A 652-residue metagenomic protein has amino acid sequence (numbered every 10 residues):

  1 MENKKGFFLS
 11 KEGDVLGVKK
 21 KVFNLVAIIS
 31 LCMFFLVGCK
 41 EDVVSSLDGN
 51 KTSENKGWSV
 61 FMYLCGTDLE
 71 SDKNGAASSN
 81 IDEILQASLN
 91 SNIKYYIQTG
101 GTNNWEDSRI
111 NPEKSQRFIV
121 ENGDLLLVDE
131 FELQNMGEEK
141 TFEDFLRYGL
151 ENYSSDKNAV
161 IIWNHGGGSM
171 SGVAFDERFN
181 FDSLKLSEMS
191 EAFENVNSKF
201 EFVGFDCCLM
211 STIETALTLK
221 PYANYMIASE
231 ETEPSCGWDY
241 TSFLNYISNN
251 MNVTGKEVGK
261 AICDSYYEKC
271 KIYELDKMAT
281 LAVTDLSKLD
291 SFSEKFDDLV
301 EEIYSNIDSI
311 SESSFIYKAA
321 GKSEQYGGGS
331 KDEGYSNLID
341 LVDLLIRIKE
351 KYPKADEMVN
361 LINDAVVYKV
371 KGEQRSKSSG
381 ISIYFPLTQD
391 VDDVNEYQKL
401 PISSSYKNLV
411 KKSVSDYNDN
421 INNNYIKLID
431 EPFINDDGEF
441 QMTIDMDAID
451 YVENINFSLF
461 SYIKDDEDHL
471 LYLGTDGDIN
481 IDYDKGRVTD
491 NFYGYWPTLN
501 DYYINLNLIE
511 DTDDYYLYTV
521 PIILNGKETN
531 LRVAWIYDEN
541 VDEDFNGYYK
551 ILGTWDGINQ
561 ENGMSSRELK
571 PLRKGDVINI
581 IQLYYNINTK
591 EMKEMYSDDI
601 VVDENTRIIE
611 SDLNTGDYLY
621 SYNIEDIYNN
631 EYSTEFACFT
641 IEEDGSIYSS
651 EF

Functional and structural regions predicted by a protein language model:
E2-K4, G17-K21, K40: Positively charged n-region of N-terminal signal peptides that target proteins for export
S10-K11, V15-V26: Bacterial N-terminal signal peptides that target proteins for export
V22-M33, V160: Sec-dependent N-terminal signal peptides
F35-G38: C-terminal motif of bacterial Sec signal peptides marking the signal peptidase cleavage site
E41-S154: N-terminal extension/subdomain marker
L47-S53, G168-S169, V173-F205, M210-F652: Terminal, contiguous helix-loop blocks that mediate binding/assembly
S59-L64, K94-T99, N158-I162, E201-F205 (+2 more regions): Structural recognition of the beta-strand scaffold that forms the well-ordered cores of secreted hydrolase catalytic
G149-S169: Active-site groove signature of glycoside hydrolases
